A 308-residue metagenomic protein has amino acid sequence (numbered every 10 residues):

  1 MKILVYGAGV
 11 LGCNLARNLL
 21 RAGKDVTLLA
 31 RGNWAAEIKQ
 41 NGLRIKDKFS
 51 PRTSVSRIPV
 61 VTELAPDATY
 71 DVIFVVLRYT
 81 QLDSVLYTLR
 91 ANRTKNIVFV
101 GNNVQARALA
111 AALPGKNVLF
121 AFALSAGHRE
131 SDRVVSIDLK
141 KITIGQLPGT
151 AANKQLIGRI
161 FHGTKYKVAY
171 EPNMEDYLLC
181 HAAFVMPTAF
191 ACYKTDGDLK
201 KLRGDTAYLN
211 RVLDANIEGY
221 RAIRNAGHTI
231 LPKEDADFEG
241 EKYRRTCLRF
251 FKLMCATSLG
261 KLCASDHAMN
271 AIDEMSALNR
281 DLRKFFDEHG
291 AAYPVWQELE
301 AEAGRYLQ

Functional and structural regions predicted by a protein language model:
M1-P51: NAD(P)+-binding Rossmann beta1-loop-alpha1 motif at the extreme N-terminus of oxidoreductases
I3, D25-V26, I97, V118 (+1 more regions): Hydrophobic anchor at the start of a short beta-strand that flanks the dinucleotide cofactor-binding loop
K24, Y166, H228: Short phosphate-binding/catalytic loops that engage adenosine nucleotides
L43-V60, V185: N-terminal glycine-rich dinucleotide-binding loop that anchors FAD/FMN and/or NAD(P) in oxidoreductases
R52-V135: Rossmann-like NAD(P)(H) cofactor-binding subdomain of soluble oxidoreductases
Q105-A183, P187: Rossmann-fold dinucleotide-binding core
E175-R203, A207-Y220: Active-site-proximal catalytic alpha-helix in oxidoreductases
I217, R224-Q308: NAD(P)-dependent Rossmann-like dehydrogenase/reductase catalytic/cofactor-binding core
